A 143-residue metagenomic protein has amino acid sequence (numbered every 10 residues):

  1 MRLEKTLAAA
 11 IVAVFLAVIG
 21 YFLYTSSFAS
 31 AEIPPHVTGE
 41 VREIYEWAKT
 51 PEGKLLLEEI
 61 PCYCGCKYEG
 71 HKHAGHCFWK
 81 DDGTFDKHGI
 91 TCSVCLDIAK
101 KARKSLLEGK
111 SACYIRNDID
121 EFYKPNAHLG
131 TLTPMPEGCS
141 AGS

Functional and structural regions predicted by a protein language model:
M1-L56, R103-L107, R116-S143: Secretory/periplasmic and organellar redox-cofactor proteins
A29, H73-A74, S111: Short, solvent-exposed coil/turn linker segments
T38, H88-A99, S105-A112: Solvent-exposed, acidic/flexible segments
I60-K100, G142-S143: Short, thiol/selenol-centered motifs that function as redox-active sites or metal-ligating centers
